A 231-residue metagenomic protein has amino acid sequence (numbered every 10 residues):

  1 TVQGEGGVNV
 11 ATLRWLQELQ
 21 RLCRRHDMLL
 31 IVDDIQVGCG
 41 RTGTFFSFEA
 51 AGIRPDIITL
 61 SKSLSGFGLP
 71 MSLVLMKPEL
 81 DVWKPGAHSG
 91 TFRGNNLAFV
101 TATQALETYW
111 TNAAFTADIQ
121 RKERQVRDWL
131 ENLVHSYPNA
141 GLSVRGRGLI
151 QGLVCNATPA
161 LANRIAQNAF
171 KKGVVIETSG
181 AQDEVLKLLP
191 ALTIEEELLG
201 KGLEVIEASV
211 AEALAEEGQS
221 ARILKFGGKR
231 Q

Functional and structural regions predicted by a protein language model:
T1-Q231: Conserved N-terminal phosphate-binding loop of PLP-dependent enzymes in the Aspartate aminotransferase
